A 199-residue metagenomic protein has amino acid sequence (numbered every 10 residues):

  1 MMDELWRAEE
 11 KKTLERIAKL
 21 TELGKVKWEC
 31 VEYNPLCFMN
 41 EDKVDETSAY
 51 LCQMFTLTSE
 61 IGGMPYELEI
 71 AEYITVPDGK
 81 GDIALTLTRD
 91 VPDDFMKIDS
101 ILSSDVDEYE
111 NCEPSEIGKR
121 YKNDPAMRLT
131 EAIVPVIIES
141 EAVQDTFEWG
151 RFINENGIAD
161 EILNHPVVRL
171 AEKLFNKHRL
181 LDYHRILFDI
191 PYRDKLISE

Functional and structural regions predicted by a protein language model:
M1-G62, Y66, A84-T86, D93 (+2 more regions): Elongated, amphipathic alpha-helical interaction scaffolds
Y66-I83, R89-D90: A short, surface-exposed beta-strand/turn
